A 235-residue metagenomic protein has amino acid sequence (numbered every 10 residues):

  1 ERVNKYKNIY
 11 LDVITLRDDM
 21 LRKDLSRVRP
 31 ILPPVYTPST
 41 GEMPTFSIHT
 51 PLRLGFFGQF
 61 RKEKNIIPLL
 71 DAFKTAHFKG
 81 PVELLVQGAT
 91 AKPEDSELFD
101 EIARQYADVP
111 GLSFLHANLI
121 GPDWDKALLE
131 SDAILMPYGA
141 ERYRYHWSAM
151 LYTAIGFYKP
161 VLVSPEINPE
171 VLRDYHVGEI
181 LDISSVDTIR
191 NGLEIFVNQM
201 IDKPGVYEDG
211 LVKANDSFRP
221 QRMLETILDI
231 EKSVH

Functional and structural regions predicted by a protein language model:
E1-P30: A short, active-site helix/loop in glycosyltransferases that binds the activated sugar's phosphate group
L16-M20, P30-E42, T90-A91: Short beta-strand->alpha-helix junction loop in the catalytic core of nucleotide-activated group-transfer enzymes
T45-K64, L70-K74, L84-L85: Conserved donor-binding/catalytic core segment of Leloir-type glycosyltransferases
E83-F99, A117: Glycosyltransferase donor-sugar binding loop
E97-D125, E130-A133: Nucleotide-activated donor-binding/catalytic signature segment of Leloir-type glycosyltransferases, i.e., the conserved
M136-Y152, S164-E166, E170-V171: Nucleotide-sugar-dependent
E170-I195: Change "using UDP/GDP/dTDP sugars" to "using nucleotide sugars
S184-R190, N198-S233: A charged, aromatic-enriched C-terminal amphipathic alpha-helix characteristic of glycosyltransferases across folds
